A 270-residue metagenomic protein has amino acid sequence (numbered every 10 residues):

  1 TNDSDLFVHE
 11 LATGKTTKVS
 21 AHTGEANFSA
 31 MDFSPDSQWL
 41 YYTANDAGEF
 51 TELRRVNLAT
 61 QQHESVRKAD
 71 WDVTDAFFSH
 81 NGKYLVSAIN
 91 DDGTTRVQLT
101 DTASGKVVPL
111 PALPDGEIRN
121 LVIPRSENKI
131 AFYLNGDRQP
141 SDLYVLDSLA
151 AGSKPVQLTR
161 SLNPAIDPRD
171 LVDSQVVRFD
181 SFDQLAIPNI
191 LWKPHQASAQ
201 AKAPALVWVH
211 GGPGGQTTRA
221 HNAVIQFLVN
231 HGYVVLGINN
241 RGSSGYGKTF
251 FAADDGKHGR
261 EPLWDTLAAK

Functional and structural regions predicted by a protein language model:
T1, W39-T43, Y84-A88, K129-Y133: Residue position within the beta-strands of beta-propeller blades
T1-N2, E10, L267-K270: Short, intrinsically disordered, charge-balanced linker/junction segments flanking boundaries in proteins
T1-S4, N45-T51, N90-T95, G136-P140: Short, solvent-exposed loop/turn segments at conserved positions within beta-propeller repeat blades
L6-D36, A44-D46, R54-H80, I89 (+3 more regions): Multi-bladed beta-propeller domains
Y84, N90, D265-A269: Well-ordered alpha-helical segments embedded in enzymatic catalytic cores
R119-K270: Serine-hydrolase catalytic core recognition
